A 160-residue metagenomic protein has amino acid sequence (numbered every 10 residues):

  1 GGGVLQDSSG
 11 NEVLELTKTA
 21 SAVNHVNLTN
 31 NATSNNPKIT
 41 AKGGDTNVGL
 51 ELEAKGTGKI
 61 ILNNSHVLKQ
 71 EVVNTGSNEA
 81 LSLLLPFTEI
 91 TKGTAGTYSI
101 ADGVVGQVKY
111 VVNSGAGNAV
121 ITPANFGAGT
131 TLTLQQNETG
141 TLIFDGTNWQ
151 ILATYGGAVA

Functional and structural regions predicted by a protein language model:
G1-D7, N30-I60, A119-F126: Right-handed beta-helix
G2-V4, E12-E15, G49-E51, V108 (+1 more regions): Extracellular disulfide-bonded cysteine-rich modules/repeats
S8, D45, K55, G93 (+3 more regions): A short, compositionally biased micro-patch
N11-N31, I39-T40, K59-P123, F144-A160: Exposed extracellular interaction/assembly regions and N-terminal maturation sites
T40, E51-E53, S99, T133 (+1 more regions): Generic structural detector for well-ordered beta-strands
A128-L132: Short, aromatic/His-centered strand-loop micro-motif at the edge of beta-sheets
